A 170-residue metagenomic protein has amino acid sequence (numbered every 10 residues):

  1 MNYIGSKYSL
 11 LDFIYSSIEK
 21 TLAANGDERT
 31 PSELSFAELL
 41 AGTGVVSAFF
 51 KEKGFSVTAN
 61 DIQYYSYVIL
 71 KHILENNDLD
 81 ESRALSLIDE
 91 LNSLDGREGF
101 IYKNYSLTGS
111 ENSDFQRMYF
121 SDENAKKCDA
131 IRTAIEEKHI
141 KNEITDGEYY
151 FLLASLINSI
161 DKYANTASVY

Functional and structural regions predicted by a protein language model:
M1-L40, V45-E52, Y67-I69, N76 (+1 more regions): S-adenosyl-L-methionine
E52, S56, I62-Y170: Class I S-adenosyl-L-methionine-dependent methyltransferase module
